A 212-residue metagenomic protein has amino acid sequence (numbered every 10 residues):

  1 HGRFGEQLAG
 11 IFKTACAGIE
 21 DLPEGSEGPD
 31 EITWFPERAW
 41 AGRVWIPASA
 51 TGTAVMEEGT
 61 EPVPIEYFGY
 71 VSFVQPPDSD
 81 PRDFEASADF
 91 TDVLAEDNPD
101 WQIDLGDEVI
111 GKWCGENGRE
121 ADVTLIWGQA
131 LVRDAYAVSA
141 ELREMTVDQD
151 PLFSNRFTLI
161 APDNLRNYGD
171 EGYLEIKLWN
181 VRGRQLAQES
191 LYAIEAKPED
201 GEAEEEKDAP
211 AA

Functional and structural regions predicted by a protein language model:
H1, A9, W40-A41, A50-A54 (+2 more regions): N-terminal non-globular leader segments, chiefly Sec-dependent signal peptides
H1-I32, Y136-V138: Short, non-transmembrane alpha-helical segments in secretory-pathway proteins
F12-E20, R43-E116: A general sequence property marking short-to-moderate contiguous segments in secreted/outer-membrane adhesion
E24-A41, I110-N117: Short amphipathic beta-strand and strand-loop transition segments with alternating hydrophobic
I46-A48, D83-A86, I126, L159-I160 (+1 more regions): Generic recognition of long tandem-repeat/solenoid scaffolds
R119-D200: Ser/Thr-rich low-complexity repeats and stalk/linker segments
A196-A212: Low-complexity, Pro/Ser/Thr- and charge-rich linker/hinge segments at domain boundaries
